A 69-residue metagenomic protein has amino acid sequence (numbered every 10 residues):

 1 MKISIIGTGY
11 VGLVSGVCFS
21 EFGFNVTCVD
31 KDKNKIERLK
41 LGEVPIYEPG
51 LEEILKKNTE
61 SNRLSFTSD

Functional and structural regions predicted by a protein language model:
M1-D69: Structural/interface elements that position substrates and couple domains in central-metabolism enzymes
